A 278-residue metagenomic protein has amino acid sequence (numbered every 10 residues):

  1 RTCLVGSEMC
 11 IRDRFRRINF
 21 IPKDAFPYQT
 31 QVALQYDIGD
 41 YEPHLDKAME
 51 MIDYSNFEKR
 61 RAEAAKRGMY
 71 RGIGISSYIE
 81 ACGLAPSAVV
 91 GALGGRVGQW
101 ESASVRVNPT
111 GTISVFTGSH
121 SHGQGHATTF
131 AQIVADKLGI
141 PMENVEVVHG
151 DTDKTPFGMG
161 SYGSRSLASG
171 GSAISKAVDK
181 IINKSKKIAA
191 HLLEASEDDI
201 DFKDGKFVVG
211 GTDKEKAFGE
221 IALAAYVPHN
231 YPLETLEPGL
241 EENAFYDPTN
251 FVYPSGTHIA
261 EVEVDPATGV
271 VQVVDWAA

Functional and structural regions predicted by a protein language model:
R1, V115-H122: Extended, non-catalytic structural segments that build the interaction scaffolds of large macromolecular assemblies
R1-G6, I11: Single conserved hydrophobic/aromatic residue that forms the stacking wall/gate of nucleotide- or nucleobase-binding
R14-S114, Q124-K137, G150-A278: Cofactor-centric catalytic regions
L138-M142: Phosphate-handling active-site elements
